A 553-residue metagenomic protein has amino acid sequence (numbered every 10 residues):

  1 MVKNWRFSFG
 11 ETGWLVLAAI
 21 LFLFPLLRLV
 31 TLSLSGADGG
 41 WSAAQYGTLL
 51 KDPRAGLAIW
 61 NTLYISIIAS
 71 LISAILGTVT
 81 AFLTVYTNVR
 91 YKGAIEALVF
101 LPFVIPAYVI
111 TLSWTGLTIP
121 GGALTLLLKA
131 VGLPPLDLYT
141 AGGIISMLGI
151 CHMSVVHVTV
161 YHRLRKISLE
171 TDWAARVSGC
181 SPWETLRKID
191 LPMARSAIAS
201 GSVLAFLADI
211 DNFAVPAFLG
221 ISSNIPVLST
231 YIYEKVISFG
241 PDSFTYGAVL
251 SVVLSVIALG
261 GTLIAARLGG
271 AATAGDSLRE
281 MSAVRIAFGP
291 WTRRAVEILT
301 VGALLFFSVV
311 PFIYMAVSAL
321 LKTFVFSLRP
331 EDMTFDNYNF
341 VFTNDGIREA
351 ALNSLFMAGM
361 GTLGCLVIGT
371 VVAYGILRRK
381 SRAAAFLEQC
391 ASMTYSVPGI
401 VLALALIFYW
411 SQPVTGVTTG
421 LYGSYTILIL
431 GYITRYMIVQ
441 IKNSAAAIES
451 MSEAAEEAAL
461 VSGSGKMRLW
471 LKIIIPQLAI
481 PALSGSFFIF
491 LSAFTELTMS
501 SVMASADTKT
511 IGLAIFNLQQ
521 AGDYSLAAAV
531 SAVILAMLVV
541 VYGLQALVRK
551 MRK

Functional and structural regions predicted by a protein language model:
M1-W5: Short, Lys/Arg-rich, polar N-terminal cytosolic tail immediately upstream of the first transmembrane signal-anchor
R6-G39, K51-R165, M193-A214, F218-G220 (+9 more regions): Membrane-water interface segments at the C-terminal ends of transmembrane alpha-helices in multi-pass inner-membrane
S42-L50, L186, M333-F342: A short amphipathic helical element positioned immediately N-terminal to and/or at the very start of a transmembrane
G116, A214-P241, S327-E331, L497-Y524: Glycine-rich helix-loop "coupling/hinge" segments at transmembrane-helix boundaries in multipass transporters
T125, A271-E280, G416-V417, E453 (+1 more regions): Short, Lys/Arg-enriched, Gly/Pro-containing loop segments at transmembrane-helix junctions of multi-pass membrane
I167-T171, M451-A455: Short glycine/proline-centered loop/turn elements that form peptide/ligand docking sites
A175-R176, A459: The alpha-helix within a helix-turn-helix
L268-L299: Flexible interhelical linker loops that connect adjacent transmembrane helices in multi-pass membrane transporters
